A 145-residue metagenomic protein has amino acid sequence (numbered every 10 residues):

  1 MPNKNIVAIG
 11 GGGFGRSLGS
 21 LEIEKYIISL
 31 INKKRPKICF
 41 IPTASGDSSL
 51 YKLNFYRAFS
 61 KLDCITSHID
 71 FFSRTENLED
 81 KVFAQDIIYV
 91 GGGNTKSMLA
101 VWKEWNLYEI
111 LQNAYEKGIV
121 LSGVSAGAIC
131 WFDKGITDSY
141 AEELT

Functional and structural regions predicted by a protein language model:
M1-G91: N-terminal beta1-alpha1 cap of cysteine-dependent amidohydrolase-like domains
F14-G15, T95-K96, A128-C130: Glycine-rich nucleotide phosphate-binding loop and flanking beta-alpha elements of Rossmann-like dinucleotide-binding
S17, R35-P36, G46-S49, N106 (+3 more regions): Residues in flexible loops and secondary-structure boundaries
L21-I23, L53-Y56, W102-N106, I136-S139: Short, glycine/charged-enriched secondary-structure capping and boundary segments
H68-V120: Flexible gly/pro-rich beta->alpha loop and the following alpha-helix that scaffold active-site loops
L99-V101, Y108-T145: Class I SAM-dependent methyltransferase SAM-binding "motif I" and its flanking Rossmann-like core
